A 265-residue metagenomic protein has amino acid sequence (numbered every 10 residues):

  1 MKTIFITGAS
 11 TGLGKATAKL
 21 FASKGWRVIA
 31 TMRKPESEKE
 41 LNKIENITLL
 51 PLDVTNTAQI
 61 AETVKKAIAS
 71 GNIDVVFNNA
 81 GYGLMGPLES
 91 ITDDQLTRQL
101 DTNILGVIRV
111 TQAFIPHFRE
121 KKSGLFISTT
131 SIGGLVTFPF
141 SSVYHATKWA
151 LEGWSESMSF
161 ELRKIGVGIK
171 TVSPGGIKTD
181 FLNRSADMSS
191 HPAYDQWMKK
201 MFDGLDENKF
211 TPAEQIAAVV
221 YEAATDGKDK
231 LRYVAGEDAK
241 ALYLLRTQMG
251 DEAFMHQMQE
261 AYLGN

Functional and structural regions predicted by a protein language model:
S10-T11: Conserved glycine-rich cofactor-binding loop
L52-E62, D93: The beta1-alpha1 cofactor-binding region of Rossmann-like NAD(H)/NADP(H)-dependent oxidoreductases
P87-L88, Q95-T97: Substrate-binding pocket helix/loop in short-chain dehydrogenase/reductase
E89, V136-S142: Active-site loop immediately N-terminal to the catalytic Tyr-X3-Lys motif of short-chain dehydrogenase/reductase
T111, T147: Active-site helix of classical SDR
S131: Residue(s) in the substrate-gating loop at a strand-loop-helix junction that position the organic substrate next
K164-K230: SDR active-site lid
